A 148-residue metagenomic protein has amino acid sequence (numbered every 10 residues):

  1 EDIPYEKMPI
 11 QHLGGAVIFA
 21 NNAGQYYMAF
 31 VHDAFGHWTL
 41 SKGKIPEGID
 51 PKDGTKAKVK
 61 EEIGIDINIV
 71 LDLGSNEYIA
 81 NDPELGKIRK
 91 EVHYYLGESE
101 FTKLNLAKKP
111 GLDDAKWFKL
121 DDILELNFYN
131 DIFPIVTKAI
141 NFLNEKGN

Functional and structural regions predicted by a protein language model:
E1-A23: Acidic, metal-coordinating catalytic segment for phosphate/diphosphate chemistry, firing primarily on the Nudix
N21-Y27, P83-I88: Short, solvent-exposed loop/turn segments that connect beta-strands within catalytic domains and beta-strand-rich
A23-Q25, F35-H37, P46, S75-Y78 (+1 more regions): Short, charged/polar surface micro-motifs in flexible loops or helix N-caps
G24-D66: Conserved Nudix-box catalytic region and its N-terminal flanking loop in Nudix hydrolases and closely related
F35-W38, L104-N148: Nudix hydrolase/Nudix homology domain
I65-N76: A short coil-to-beta-strand element that immediately follows conserved catalytic motifs
E77-L104, K116: Active-site-adjacent beta-strand/loop module that shapes the phosphate/pyrophosphate-binding cleft
